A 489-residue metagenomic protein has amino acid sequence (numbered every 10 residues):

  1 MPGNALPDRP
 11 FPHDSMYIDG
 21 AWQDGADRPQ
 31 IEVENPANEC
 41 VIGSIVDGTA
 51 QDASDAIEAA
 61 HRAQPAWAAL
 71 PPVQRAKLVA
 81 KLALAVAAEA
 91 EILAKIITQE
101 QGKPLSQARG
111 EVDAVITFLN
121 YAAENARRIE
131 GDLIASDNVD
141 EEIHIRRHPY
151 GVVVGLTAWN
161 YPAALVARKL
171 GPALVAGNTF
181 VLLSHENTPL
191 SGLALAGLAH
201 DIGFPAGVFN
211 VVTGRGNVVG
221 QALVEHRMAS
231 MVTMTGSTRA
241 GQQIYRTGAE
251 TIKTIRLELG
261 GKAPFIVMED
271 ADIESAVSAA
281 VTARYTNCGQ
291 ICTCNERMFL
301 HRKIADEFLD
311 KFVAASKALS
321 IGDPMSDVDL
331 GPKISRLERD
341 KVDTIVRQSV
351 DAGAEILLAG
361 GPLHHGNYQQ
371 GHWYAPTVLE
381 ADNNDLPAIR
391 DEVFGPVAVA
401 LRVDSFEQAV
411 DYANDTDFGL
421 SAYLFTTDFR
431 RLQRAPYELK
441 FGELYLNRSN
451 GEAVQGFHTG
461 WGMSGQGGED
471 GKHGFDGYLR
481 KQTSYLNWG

Functional and structural regions predicted by a protein language model:
M1-S44, K77, K81, G131-T157 (+3 more regions): Terminal low-complexity tails and localization/encapsulation signals of metabolic enzymes
P36, A50-A53, P72, A90 (+6 more regions): Residues at or immediately preceding the N-termini of alpha-helices
N38-S44, A229, I266, S320 (+2 more regions): Conserved C-terminal structural/oligomerization subdomain of aldehyde/semialdehyde dehydrogenase
E39, R75, I97, L119 (+9 more regions): Residue-level signal for inorganic ion chemistry
C40-I129, D140: Glycine-rich loop-to-alpha-helix module at the N-terminal edge of alpha/beta enzyme cores
V41-G48, A63-A69, G155, F265-M268 (+5 more regions): Short, well-ordered beta-strand elements within core beta-sheets of diverse protein domains
G131-S275, D327, V403: Rossmann-like NAD(P) dinucleotide-binding subdomain of oxidoreductase/dehydrogenase enzymes
M231, R239-N383, L446: ALDH superfamily catalytic-core signature
